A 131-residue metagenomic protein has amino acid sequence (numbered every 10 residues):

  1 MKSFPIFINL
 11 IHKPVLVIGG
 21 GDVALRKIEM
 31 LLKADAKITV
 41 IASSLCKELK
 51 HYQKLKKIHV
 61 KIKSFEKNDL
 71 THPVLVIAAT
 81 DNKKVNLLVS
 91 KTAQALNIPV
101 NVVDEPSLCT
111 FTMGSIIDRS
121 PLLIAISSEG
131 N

Functional and structural regions predicted by a protein language model:
M1-Y52: Hydrophobic, well-ordered beta-alpha structural blocks that scaffold small-molecule cofactor pockets
H12, T71-P73, R119: Alpha-helix C-terminal capping/helix-to-coil transition sites in glycosyltransferase folds
I38, V60, P99-V100: Hydrophobic beta-strand scaffold residues
A42, V60-S64, D104: Short loop/edge segments at beta-strand edges and connector loops that shape dinucleotide/nucleotide cofactor-binding
Q53, I58, V89-A93: A generic structural signal for well-ordered alpha-helical segments
K54-T71: Glycine-rich, highly charged phosphate/nucleotide-binding loops
L75-D81, N86-F111: ADP-ribose/adenylate-binding Rossmann-like module
I116-N131: Adenosine-phosphate binding glycine-rich loop
